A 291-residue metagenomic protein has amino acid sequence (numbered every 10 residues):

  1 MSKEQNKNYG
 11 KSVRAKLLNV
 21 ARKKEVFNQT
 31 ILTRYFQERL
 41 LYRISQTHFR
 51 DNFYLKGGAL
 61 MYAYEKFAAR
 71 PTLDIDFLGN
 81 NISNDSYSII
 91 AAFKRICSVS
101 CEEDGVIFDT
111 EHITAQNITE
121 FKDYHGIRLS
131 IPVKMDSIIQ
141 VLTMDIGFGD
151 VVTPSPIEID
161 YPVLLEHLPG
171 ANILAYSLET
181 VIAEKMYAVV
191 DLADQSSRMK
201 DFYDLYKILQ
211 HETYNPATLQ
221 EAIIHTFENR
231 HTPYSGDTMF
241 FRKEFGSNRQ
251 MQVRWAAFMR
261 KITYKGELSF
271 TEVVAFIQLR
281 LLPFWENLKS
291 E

Functional and structural regions predicted by a protein language model:
M1-F53, A63-P71, I75, G79-E291: Structured mid-to-C-terminal alpha-helical surface segments
L55-A59: Glycine-rich beta-strand-to-loop/alpha-helix junction loops that act as flexible
